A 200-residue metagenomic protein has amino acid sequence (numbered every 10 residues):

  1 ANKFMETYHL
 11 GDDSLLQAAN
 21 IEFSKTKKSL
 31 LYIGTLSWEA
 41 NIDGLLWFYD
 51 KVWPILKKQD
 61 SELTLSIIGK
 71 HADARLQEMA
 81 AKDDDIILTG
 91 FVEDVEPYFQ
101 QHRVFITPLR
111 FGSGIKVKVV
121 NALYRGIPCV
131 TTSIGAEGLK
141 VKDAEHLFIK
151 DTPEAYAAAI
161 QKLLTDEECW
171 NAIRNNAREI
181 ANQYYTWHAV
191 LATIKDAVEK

Functional and structural regions predicted by a protein language model:
A1-Q101: Conserved catalytic-core segment of nucleotide-activated headgroup transferases in glycan assembly
S37-A40, G114, F148, N182: Glycosyltransferase donor-binding loop in the core domain
D85, Q100-G114, R125-P128: Acidic donor-binding loop of glycosyltransferase active sites
D94, F111-G114, A136: Active-site donor-sugar recognition loop in glycosyltransferases
K118-A122, P128-T132: Short hydrophobic beta-strand element within catalytic cores of glycosyltransferases and related nucleotide-activated
S133-I149: Short acidic/histidine- and often glycine-rich active-site loop of Leloir-type glycosyltransferases that engages
L147-E154, K162-E168: Conserved acidic donor-binding segment of nucleotide-sugar-dependent glycosyltransferases
C169-Q183, V190-T193: A short, well-ordered alpha-helix in the C-terminal region of glycosyltransferases
